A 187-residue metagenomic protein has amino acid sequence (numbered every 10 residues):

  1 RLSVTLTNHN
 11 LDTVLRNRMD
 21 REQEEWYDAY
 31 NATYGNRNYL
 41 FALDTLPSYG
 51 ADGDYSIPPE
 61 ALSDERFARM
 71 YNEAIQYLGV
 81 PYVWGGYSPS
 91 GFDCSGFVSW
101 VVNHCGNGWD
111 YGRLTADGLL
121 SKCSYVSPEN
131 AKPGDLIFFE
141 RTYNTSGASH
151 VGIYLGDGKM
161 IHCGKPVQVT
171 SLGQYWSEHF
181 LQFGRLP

Functional and structural regions predicted by a protein language model:
R1-P81, E178-P187: Intrinsically disordered, low-complexity, Pro/Ser/Thr/Asn/Gly/Ala-rich spacer/linker segments adjacent to signal
Y55-L62, P81-P89, T142, V169: Second-shell loop/turn segments in exported
Q76-P133, F180: Catalytic cysteine-centered active-site loop
D110, A116-P128, Y143-P187: Aromatic- and glycine-rich peptidoglycan recognition patches
